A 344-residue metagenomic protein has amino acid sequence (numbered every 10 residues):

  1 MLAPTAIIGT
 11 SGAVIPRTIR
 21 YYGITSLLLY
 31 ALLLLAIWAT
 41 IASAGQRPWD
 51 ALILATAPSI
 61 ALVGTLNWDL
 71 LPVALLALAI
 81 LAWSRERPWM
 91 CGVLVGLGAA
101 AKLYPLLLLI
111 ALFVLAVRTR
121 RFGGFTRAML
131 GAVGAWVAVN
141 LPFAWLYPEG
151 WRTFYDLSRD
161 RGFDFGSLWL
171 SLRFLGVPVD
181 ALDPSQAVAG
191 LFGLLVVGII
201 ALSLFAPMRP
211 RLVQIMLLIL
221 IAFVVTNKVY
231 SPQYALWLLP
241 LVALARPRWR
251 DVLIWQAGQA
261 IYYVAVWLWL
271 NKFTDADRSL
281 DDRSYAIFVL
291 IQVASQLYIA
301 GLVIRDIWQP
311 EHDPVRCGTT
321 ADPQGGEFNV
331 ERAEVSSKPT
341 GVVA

Functional and structural regions predicted by a protein language model:
S11-R47, L76, L195-S203: Transmembrane-helix motifs of polytopic, lipid-linked glycan transferases
I37-P58, M90: Transmembrane-helix signature of polytopic, membrane-embedded enzymes that assemble or transfer cell-envelope glycans
G64-P72: Short acidic/glycine- and proline-prone juxtamembrane loop motifs at membrane-interface regions of multi-pass membrane
P72-P88: Specific aromatic-rich, kink-prone transmembrane helix
L107-G134: Perimembrane helix-loop-helix junctions
F143-L172, S279: Extracytoplasmic catalytic-loop and juxtamembrane helix elements of membrane-embedded, polyprenol/dolichol-linked
G162-T226, I307-A344: Aromatic/glycine/proline-enriched transmembrane-helix motif characteristic of membrane-embedded glycan-assembly enzymes
I254-A344: Aromatic-enriched
